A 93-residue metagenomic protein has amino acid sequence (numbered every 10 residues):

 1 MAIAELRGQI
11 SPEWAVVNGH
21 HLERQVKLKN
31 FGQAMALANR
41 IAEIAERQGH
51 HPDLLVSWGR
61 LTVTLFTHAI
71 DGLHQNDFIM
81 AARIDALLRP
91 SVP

Functional and structural regions predicted by a protein language model:
M1-P93: Long, contiguous binding/interaction regions
